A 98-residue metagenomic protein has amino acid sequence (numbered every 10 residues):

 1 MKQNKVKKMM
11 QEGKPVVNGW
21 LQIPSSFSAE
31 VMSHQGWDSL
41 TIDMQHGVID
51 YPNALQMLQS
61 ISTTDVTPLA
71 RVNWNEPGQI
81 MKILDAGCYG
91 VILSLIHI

Functional and structural regions predicted by a protein language model:
M1-K2, W20-P24, I49-N53, R71-N75: Short secondary-structure boundary/capping elements
M1-N18: N-terminal amphipathic alpha-helix/helix-capping segment at the start of soluble metabolic enzymes
K8, H34, Q59: Replace "anionic and nucleotidyl ligands
E12-K14, T64, G87: Structured helix-beta-strand junction loops
V17-G19, L40-I42, P68-A70, V91-L93: Hydrophobic faces of well-ordered beta-strands that scaffold small-molecule active sites in alpha/beta enzyme cores
I23-I42, H46, P77-Y89: Alpha/beta enzyme core
Y51-V72, E76-P77, M81: Alpha-helix-loop-beta-strand connector modules within alpha/beta enzyme cores
I96-I98: Conserved small/polar residues in nucleotide/adenosyl-binding loops
